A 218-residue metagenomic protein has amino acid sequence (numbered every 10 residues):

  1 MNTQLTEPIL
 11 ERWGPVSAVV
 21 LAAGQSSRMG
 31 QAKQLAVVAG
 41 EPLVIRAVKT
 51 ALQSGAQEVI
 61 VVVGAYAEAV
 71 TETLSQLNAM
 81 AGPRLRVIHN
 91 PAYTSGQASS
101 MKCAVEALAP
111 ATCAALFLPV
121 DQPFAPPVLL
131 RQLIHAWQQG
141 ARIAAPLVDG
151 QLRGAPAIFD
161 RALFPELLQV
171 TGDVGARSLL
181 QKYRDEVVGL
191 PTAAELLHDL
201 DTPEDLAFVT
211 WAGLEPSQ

Functional and structural regions predicted by a protein language model:
M1-L5: N-terminal acidic, proline/glycine-rich, low-complexity intrinsically disordered segments
E7-R153, D185-A193, E204, L214: Nucleotide and nucleotide-moiety/phosphate-recognizing core
F124, I158, D199-L200: Short aromatic/basic micro-patch
L130, L163-L167, D205-L206: A generic structural signal for short hydrophobic patches within well-formed alpha-helices
D149-V187, A212-Q218: Catalytic-core segments of class I nucleotidyltransferases/pyrophosphorylases that form NMP-activated intermediates
A194-Q218: Glycine-rich phosphate/pyrophosphate-binding loop and the adjoining helix
